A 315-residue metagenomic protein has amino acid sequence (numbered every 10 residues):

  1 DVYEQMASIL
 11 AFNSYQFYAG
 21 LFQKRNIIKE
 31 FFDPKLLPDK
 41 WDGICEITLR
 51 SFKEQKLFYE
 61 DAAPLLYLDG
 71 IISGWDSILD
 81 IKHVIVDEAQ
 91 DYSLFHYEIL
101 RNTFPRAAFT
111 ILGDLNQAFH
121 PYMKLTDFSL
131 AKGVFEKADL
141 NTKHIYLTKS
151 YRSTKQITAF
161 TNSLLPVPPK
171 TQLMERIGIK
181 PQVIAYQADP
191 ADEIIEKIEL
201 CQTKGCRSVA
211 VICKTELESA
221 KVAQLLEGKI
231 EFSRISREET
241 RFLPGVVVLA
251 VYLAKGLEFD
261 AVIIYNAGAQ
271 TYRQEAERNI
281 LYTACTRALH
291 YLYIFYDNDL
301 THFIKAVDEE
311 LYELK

Functional and structural regions predicted by a protein language model:
D1-H83, Y97: Conserved helicase NTPase catalytic core signature
K53, W75-H83, Q90-K315: Conserved helicase motor core of SF1/SF2 NTP-dependent helicases
